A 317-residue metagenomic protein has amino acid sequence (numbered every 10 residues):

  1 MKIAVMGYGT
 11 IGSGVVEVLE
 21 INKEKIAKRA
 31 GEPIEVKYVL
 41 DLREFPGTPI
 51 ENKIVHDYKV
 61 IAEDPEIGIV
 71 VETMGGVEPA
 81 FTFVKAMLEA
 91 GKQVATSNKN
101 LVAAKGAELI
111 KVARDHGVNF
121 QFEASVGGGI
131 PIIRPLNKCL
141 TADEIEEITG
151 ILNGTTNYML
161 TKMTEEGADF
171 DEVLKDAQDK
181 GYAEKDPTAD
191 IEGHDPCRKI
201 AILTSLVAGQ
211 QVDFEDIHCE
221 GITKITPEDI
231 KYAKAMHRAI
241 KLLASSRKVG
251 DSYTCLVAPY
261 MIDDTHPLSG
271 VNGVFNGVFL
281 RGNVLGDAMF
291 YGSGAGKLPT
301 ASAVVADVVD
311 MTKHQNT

Functional and structural regions predicted by a protein language model:
M1, V5, P267-T317: ATP-dependent carboxylate/acyl-activation modules
M1-A90: N-terminal glycine-/serine-/threonine-rich beta1-alpha1-beta2 phosphate-ribose binding loop of Rossmann-like
M6, T10, G14, I34 (+13 more regions): Conserved active-site and cofactor/substrate-binding residues in soluble primary-metabolism enzymes
I54-V55, E72, A95-S97, F120-A124 (+3 more regions): General beta-strand structural signal in soluble alpha/beta enzymes
I67, R114-A183, T188-D195, I202: Rossmann-like NAD(P)H-binding beta-loop-alpha module
G75-V77, N153, I262: Short glycine-rich anion-binding loops that position phosphate/pyrophosphate groups of nucleotides and phosphorylated
A80-A86, A90, S97-N137: Rossmann-fold NAD(P)-binding glycine/threonine-rich loop
V173-G277: Substrate-binding/catalytic subdomain of NAD(P)-dependent oxidoreductase enzymes
